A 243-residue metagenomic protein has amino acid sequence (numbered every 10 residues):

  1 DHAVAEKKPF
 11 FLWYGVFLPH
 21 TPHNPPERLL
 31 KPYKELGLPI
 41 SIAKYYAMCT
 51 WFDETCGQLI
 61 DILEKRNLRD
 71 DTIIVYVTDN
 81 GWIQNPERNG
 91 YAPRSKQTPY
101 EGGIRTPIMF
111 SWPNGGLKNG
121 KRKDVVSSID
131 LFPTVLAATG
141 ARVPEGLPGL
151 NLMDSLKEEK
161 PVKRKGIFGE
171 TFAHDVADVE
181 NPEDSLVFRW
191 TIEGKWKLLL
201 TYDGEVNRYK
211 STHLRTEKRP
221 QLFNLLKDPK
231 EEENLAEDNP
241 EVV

Functional and structural regions predicted by a protein language model:
D1-K44, I83-P93, E237-D238: Active-site His/acidic residue clusters
E6-L12, L68-I74, R105-T106, P161-R164 (+1 more regions): Loop/turn elements at helix/coil->beta-strand transitions in domains of secreted/extracellular proteins
P9-G15, C49-F52, C56-L59, L63 (+5 more regions): Beta-strand elements within well-structured catalytic alpha/beta cores of enzymes that handle phosphate/sulfate esters
P19-P25, W82-P86, S155, V176-A177 (+2 more regions): Short catalytic/ligand-binding loop motif for oxyanion handling, primarily in non-cytosolic enzymes, centered on
N24-P25, D61-L117, V126-S127, P148 (+1 more regions): Histidine-centered active-site microenvironments of extracellular/periplasmic hydrolases and transferases
I40-T55, L68, P93-T106, G116-P133 (+2 more regions): A short beta-strand-to-alpha-helix junction
D70, N119-T191, V242: Polar, surface-exposed loop/tail segments that function as active-site lids or cofactor/substrate-recognition elements
K96-G102, F172-A236: C-terminal, low-complexity/hydrophilic appendages and adjacent surface loops of extracellular/periplasmic anionic
